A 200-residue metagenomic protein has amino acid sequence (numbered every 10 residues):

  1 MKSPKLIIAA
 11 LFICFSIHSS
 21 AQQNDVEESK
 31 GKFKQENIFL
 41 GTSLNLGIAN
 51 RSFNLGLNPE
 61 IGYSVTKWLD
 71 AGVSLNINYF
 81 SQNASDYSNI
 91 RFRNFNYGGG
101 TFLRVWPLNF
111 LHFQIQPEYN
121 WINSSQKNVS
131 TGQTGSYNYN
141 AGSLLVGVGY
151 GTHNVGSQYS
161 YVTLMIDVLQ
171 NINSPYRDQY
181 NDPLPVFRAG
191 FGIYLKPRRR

Functional and structural regions predicted by a protein language model:
M1-E27, R199-R200: Bacterial Sec-dependent N-terminal signal peptides
Q22-A71: Short glycine/proline- and aromatic-enriched beta-strand/turn motifs that initiate or cap beta-hairpins
K34, V65-K67, V105-L111, T152-G156 (+1 more regions): Outer-membrane beta-barrel strand-turn architecture
E36-I38, F53-L55, R93-Y97, N138-L144 (+1 more regions): Residues that define the transmembrane beta-barrel architecture of outer-membrane proteins
I38-T42, A71-V73, Y97, L111-I115 (+3 more regions): Transmembrane beta-strands of outer-membrane beta-barrel proteins
L44-N50, I77-S81, P117-N123, T152 (+2 more regions): Transmembrane beta-strands of outer-membrane beta-barrel pores
F53-L57, N83-I90, S125-G132, S174-Q179: Outer-membrane beta-barrel translocator domains and adjoining extracellular loop/strand segments of Gram-negative
Y139-R200: Predominantly the C-terminal beta-signal and adjacent terminal strand-loop region of outer-membrane beta-barrel
